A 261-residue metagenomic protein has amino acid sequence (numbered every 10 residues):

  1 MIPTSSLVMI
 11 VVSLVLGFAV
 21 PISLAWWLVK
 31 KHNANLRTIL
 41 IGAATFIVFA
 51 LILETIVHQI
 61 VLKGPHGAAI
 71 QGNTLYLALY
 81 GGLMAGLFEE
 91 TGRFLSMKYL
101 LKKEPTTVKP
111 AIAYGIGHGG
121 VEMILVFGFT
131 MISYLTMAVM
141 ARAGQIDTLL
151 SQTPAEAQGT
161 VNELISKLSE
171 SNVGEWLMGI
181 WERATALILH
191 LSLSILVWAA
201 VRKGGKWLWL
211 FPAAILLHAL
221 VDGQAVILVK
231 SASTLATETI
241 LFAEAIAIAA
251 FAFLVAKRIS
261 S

Functional and structural regions predicted by a protein language model:
M1-S261: Hydrophobic alpha-helical segments at protein termini of multi-pass membrane proteins
